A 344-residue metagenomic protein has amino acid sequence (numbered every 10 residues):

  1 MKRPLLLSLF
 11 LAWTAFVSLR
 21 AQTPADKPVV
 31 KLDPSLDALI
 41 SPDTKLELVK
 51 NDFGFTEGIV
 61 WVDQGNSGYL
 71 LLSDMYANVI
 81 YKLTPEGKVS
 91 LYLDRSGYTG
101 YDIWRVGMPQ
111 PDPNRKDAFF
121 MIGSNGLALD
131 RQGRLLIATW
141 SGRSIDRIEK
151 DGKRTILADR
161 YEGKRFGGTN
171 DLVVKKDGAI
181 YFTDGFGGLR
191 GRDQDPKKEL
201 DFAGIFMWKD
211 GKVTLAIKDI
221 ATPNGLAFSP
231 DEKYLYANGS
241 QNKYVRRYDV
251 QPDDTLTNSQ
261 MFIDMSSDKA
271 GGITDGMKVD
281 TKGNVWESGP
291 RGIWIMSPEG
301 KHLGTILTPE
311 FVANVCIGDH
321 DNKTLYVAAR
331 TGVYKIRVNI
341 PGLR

Functional and structural regions predicted by a protein language model:
M1-S8: Bacterial N-terminal signal peptides that target proteins for export
S8-F16: Bacterial N-terminal signal peptides
V17-A21: Sec/Tat signal peptide C-region and signal peptidase I cleavage site
Q22-R344: Sequence-structural signature of mature extracellular/luminal beta-sheet repeat domains, prominently beta-propellers
